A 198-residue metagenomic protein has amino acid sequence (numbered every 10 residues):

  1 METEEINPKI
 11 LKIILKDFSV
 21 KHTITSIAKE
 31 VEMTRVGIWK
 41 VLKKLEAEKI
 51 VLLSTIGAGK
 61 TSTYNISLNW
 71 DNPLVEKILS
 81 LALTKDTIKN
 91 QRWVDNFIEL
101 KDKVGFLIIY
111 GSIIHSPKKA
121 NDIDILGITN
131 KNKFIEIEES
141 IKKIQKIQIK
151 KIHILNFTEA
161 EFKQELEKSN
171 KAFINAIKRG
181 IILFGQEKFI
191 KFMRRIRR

Functional and structural regions predicted by a protein language model:
M1-K103, I114-A120, T129-R198: Catalytic core of pol beta-like nucleotidyltransferases
L107-G111: Regulatory nucleotide-sensing modules
